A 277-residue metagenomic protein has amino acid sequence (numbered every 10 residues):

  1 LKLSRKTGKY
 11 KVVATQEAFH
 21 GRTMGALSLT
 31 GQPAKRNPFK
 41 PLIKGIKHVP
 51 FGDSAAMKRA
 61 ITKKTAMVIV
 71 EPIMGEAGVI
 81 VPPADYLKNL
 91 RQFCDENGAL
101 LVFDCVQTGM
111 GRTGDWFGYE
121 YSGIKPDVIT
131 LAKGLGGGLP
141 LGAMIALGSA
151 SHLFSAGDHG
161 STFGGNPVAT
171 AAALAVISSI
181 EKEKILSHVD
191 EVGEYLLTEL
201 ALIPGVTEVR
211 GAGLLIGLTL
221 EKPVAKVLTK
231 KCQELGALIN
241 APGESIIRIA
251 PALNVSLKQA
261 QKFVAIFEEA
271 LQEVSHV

Functional and structural regions predicted by a protein language model:
L1-V277: Conserved N-terminal phosphate-binding loop of PLP-dependent enzymes in the Aspartate aminotransferase
